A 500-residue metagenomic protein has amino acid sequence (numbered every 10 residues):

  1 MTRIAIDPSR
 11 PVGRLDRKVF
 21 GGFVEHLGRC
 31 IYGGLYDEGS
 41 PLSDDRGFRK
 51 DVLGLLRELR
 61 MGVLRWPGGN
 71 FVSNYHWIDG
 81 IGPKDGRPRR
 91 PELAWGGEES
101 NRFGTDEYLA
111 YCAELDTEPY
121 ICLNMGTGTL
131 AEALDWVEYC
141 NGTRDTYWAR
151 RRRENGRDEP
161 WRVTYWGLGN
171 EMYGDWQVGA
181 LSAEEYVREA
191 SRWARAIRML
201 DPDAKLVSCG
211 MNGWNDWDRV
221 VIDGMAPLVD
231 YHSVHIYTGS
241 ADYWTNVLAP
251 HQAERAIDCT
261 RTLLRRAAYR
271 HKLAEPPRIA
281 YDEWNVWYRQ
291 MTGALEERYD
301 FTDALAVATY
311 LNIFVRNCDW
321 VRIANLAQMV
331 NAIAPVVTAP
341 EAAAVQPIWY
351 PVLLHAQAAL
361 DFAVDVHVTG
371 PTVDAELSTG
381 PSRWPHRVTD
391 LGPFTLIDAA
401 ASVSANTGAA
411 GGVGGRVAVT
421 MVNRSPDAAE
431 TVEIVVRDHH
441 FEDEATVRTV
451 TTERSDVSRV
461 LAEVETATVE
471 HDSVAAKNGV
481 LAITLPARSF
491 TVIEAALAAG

Functional and structural regions predicted by a protein language model:
M1-N215, D223-Y231, A253-E254, D258-G500: Non-catalytic accessory regions flanking glycosidase/transglycosidase catalytic cores in CAZymes
H235-A249: Active-site His/acidic residue clusters
